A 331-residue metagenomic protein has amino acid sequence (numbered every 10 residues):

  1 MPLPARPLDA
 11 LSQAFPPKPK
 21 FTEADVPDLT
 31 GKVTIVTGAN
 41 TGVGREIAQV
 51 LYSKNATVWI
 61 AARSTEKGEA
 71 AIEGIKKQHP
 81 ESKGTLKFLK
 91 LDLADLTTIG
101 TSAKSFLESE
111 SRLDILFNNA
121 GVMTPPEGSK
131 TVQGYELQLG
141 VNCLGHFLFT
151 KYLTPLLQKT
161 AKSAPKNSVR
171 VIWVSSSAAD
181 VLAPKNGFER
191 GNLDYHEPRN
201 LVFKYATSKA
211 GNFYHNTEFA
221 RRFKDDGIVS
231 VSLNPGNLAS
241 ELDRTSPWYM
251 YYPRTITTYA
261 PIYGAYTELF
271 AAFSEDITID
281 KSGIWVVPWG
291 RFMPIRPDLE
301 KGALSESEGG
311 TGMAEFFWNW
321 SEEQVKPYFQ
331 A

Functional and structural regions predicted by a protein language model:
M1-T101, S105-D114, M123, S177-A331: NAD(P)H-dependent oxidoreductase Rossmann-fold/reductase module
N55, E136, S168-V169, G283: Extracellular structured ligand-interaction cores
A120, V169-S175, G191: Active-site beta-alpha turn of Rossmann-fold NAD(P)-dependent dehydrogenases/reductases
M123-V141, E197: Short alpha-helical oligomerization interface
Q133-E136, G140-L148, V169, A210: Conserved internal alpha-helix in NAD(P)-dependent oxidoreductase domains
V141-P165, A179-L182, A220-R221: Amphipathic alpha-helical dimer-interface segment in Rossmann-like NAD(P)H-dependent oxidoreductases
